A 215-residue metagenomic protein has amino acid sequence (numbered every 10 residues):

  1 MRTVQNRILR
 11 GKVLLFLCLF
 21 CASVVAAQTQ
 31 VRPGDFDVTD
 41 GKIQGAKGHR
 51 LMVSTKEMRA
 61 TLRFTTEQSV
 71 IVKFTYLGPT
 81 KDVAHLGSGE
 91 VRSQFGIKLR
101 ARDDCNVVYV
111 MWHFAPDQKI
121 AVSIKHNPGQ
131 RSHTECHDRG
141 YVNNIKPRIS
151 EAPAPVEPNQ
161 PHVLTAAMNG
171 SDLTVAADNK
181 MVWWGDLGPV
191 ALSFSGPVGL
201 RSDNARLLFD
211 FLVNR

Functional and structural regions predicted by a protein language model:
R2-L14: Bacterial N-terminal signal peptides that target proteins for export
K12-S23: Bacterial N-terminal signal peptides
M52-C136: Secretory/extracellular carbohydrate-interaction modules and structurally similar beta-sandwich "look-alikes"
M58-F64, S150-V156, V198: Beta-strand-rich interaction surfaces with strong enrichment in secreted/lumenal proteins
V72-F74, Q160-N169, L173-V175: Short tryptophan-centered beta-strand motifs in secreted/extracellular beta-sheet-rich domains of glycan-recognition
S132-V163: Short, aromatic/His-centered strand-loop micro-motif at the edge of beta-sheets
A176-P197: Short, solvent-exposed beta-strand-to-loop segments that form ligand-recognition rims of beta-rich domains
V190-R215: Ligand-recognition surfaces built from glycine- and aromatic
